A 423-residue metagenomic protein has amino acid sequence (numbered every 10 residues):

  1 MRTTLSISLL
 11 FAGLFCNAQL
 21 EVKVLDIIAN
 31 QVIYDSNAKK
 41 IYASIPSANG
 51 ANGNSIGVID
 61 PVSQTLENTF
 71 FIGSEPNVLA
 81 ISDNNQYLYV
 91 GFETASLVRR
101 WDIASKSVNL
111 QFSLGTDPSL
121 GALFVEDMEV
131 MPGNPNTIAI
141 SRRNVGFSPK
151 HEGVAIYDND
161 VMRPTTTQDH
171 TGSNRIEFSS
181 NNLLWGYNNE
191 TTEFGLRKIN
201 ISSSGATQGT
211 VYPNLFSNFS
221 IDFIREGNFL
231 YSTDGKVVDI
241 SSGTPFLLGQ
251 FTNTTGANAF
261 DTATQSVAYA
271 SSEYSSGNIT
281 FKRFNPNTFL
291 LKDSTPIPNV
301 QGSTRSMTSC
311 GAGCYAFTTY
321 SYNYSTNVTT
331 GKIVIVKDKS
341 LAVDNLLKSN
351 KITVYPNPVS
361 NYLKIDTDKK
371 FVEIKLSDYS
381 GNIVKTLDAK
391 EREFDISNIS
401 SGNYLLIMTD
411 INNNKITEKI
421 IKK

Functional and structural regions predicted by a protein language model:
M1-E21: Bacterial Sec-dependent N-terminal signal peptides
Q19-L25, T65-F70, S107-S119, D160-D169 (+3 more regions): A short beta-strand motif characteristic of beta-propeller blades
V24-N52: Beta-strand-rich domains and repeat architectures in extracellular enzymes and scaffolds, especially beta-propellers
I27-Y34, S74-I81, P118-V130, T167-N181 (+3 more regions): Repeated scaffold domains used in trafficking and secretory/extracellular systems, primarily beta-propellers
I41, L88, I138, L184 (+3 more regions): Hydrophobic beta-strand positions that form the internal "hydrophobic ladder" of WD40/Gbeta-like beta-propeller blades
S47-A51, T94-L97, R143-P149, N189-F194 (+2 more regions): Short glycine/acidic-enriched loop and turn motifs that connect beta-strands
V58-V62, L346-Y355, V359-K423: C-terminal outer-membrane/trafficking sorting elements
T329-Y355: Residue-level detector of functionally pivotal "anchor" positions at catalytic/ligand-binding pockets or at interdomain
